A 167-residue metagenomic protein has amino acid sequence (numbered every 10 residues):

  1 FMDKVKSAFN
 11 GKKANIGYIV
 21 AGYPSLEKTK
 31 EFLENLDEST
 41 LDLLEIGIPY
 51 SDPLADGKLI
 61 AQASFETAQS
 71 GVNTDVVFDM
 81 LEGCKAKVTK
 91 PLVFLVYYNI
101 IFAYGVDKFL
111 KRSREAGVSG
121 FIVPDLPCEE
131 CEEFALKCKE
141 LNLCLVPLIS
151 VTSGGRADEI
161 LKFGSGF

Functional and structural regions predicted by a protein language model:
F1-A8, S51-I60, Q69-E82, I101-K108 (+2 more regions): Active-site-adjacent beta->alpha loops and helix N-cap segments on the catalytic face of soluble alpha/beta enzymes
K4-Y23, G57-K58, A63, C84-F94: N-terminal small/glycine-rich loop or linker at the start of catalytic domains across soluble metabolic enzymes
N10, D37-E38, L81-K87, R114 (+2 more regions): Acidic (Asp/Glu)-rich catalytic clusters
G11-A14, S39-L54: N-terminal glycine-rich anion-binding loops that anchor highly charged ligand groups
N15-I19, L44-I46, L92-V96, F121-V123 (+2 more regions): Hydrophobic faces of well-ordered beta-strands that scaffold small-molecule active sites in alpha/beta enzyme cores
G17, L36, L44-G47, S113 (+1 more regions): Conserved, mostly hydrophobic/aromatic
L26-E38, T152-G164: Catalytic cores of alpha/beta
T40-L41, S113-S119, K139-L145, K162-F167: Glycine-enriched alpha-helix->loop->beta-strand junction motifs that scaffold or abut catalytic
